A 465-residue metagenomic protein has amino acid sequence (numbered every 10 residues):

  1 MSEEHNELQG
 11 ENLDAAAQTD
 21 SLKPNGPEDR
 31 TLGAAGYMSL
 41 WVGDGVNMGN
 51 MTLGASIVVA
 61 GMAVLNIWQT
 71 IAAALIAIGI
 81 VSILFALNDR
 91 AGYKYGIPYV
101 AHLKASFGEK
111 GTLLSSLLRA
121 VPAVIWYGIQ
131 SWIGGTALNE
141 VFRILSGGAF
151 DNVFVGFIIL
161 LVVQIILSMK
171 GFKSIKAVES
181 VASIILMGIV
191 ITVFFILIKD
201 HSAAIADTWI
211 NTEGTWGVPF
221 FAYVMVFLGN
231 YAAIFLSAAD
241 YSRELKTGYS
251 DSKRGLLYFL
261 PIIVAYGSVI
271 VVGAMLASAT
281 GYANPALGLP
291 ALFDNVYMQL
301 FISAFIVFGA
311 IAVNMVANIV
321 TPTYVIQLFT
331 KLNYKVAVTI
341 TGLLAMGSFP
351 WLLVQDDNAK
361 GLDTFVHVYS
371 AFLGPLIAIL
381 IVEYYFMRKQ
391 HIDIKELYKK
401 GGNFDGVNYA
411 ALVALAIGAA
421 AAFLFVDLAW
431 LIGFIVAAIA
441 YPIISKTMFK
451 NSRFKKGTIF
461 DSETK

Functional and structural regions predicted by a protein language model:
M1-W68, G217-V224, R243-D251, M448-K465: Membrane-interface "cap" regions at the ends of multi-pass membrane proteins
L32-M51, F194-H201, I210-A274, V296-V316 (+3 more regions): Hydrophobic, membrane-embedded alpha-helices of multi-pass small-molecule transporters
S56-R90, G111-S116, F259-G267: Extracellular loop-to-transmembrane helix junctions
V59-V64, D89-R90, S106, L114 (+8 more regions): Membrane-water interface regions at transmembrane-helix termini and the short interhelical loops of multi-pass membrane
S116, I144-K170, I184-F195, V226-A238 (+4 more regions): Transmembrane alpha-helical segments of multi-pass small-molecule transport proteins
V155-L197, Y258-P261, F365-Y369, L431-Y441: Membrane-interface loop-to-helix entry segments
I184-I210, F227-A232, G273-A279, A378-H391 (+1 more regions): Hydrophobic alpha-helical segments and their helix-loop junctions in multi-pass secondary transporters
L376-A440, T447, N451-K465: C-terminal membrane-solvent junction of multi-pass transporters and transport-like membrane proteins
